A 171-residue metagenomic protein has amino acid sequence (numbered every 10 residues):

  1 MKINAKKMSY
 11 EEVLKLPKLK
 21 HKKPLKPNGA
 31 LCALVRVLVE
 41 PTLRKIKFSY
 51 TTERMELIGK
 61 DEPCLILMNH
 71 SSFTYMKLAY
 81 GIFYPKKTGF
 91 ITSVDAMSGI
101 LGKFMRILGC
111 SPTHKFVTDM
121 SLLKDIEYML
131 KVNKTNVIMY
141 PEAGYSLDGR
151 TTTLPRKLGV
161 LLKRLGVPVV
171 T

Functional and structural regions predicted by a protein language model:
K2-E53, I100-L108: A transmembrane-helix-recognition feature enriched in membrane-embedded lipid enzymes and envelope glyco-/phospholipid
I46-T171: Soluble catalytic domains of membrane acyltransferases
